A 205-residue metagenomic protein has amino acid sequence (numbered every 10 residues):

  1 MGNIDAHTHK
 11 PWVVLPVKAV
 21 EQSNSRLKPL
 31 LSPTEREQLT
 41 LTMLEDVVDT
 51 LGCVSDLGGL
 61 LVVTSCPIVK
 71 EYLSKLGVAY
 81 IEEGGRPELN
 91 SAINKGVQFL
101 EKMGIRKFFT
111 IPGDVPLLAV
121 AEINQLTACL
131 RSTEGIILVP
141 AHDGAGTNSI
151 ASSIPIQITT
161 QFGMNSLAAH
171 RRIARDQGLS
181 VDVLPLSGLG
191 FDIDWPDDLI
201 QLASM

Functional and structural regions predicted by a protein language model:
M1-L27: N-terminal nucleotide-binding beta1-loop-alpha1 segment
G2-A6, N165-M205: Conserved alpha/beta core of the MobA/IspD/sugar-nucleotide pyrophosphorylase nucleotidyltransferase superfamily
T40-L57: A short, N-terminal amphipathic alpha-helix
D56-Y80: Acidic donor-binding segment of Leloir-type glycosyltransferases
L57, I105, S132-I136, L179: Short, high-confidence coil segments that cap the C-terminus of an alpha-helix and link into the following beta-strand
S74-K107: Short phosphate-binding loop-to-helix
F109-I111: Short aromatic-hydrophobic micro-motifs that form the base-stacking/packing surface for donor nucleotide recognition
L118-G144: Conserved donor-nucleotide/metal-binding helix-loop-beta segment in metal-dependent transferases, i.e., the alpha-helix
